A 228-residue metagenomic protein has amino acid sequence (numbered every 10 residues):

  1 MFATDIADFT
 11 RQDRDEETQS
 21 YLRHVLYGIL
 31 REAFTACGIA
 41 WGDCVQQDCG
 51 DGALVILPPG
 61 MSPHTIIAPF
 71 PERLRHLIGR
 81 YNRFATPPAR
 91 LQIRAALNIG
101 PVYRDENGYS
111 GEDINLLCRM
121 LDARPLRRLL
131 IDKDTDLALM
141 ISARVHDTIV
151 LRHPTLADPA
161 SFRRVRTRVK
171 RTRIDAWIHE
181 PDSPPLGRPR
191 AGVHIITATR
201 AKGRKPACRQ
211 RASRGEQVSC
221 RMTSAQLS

Functional and structural regions predicted by a protein language model:
M1-T65: Catalytic NTP-binding/metal-coordinating core of nucleotidyl cyclase/transferase enzymes
F2-T4, V55, L97, I178-H179 (+1 more regions): Short beta-strand element of the conserved SAM-dependent methyltransferase core
T4, G50-G52, G108-G111, R171: Glycine-centered flexibility motif
R31, T35, I39, G79 (+3 more regions): Generic surface-pattern signal
G60-R164: Catalytic beta-strand-to-alpha-helix segment of the class III nucleotidyl cyclase homology domain
K133-S228: Intrinsically disordered, glycine/charged-rich C-terminal tails and inter-domain linkers that flank nucleotidyl cyclase
